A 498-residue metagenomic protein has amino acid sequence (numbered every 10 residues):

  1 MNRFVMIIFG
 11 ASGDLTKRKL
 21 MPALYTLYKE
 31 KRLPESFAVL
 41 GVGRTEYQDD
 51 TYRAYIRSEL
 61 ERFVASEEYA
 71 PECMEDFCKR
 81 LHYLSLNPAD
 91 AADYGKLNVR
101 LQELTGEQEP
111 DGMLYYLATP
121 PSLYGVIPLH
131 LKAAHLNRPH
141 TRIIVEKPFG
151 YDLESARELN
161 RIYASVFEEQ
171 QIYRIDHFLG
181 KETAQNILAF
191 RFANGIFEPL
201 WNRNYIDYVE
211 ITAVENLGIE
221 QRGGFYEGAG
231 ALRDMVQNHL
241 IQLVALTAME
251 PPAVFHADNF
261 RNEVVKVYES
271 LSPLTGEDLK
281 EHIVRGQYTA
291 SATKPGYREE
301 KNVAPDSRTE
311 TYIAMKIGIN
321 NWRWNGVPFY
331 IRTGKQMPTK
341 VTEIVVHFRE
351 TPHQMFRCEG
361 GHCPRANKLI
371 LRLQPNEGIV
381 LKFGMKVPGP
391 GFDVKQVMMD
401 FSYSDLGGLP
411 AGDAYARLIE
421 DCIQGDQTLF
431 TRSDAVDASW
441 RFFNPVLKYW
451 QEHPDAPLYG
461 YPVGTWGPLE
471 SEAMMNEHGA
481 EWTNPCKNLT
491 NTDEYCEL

Functional and structural regions predicted by a protein language model:
M1-I144, F149-L498: Secretory/organelle targeting and membrane-embedding segments
